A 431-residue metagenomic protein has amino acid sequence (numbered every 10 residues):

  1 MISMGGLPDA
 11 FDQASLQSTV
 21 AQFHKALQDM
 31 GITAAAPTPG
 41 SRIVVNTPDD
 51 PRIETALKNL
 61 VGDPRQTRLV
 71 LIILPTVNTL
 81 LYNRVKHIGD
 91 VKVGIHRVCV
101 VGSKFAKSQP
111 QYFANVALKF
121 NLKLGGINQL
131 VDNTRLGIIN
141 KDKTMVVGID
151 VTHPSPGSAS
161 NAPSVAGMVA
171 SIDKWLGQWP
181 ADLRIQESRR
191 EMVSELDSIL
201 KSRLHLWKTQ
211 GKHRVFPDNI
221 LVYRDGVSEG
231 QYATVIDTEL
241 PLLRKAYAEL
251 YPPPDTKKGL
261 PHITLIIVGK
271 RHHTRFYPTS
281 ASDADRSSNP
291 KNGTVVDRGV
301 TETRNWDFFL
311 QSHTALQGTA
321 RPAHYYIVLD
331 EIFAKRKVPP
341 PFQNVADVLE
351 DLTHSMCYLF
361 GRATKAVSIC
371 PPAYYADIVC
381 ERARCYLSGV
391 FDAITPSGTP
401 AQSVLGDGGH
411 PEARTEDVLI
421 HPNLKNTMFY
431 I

Functional and structural regions predicted by a protein language model:
M1-I431: Long, low-complexity, intrinsically disordered terminal regions
